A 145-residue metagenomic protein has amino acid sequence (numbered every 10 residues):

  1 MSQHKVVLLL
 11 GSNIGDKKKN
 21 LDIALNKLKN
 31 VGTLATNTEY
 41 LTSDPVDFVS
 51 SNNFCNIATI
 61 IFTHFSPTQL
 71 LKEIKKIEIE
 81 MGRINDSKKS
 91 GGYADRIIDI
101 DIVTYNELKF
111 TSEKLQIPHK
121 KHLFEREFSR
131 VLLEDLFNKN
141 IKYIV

Functional and structural regions predicted by a protein language model:
M1-V31, T36-P45: N-terminal beta1-alpha1 ligand-phosphate binding loop
K5-V7, F54-A58: Short, solvent-exposed beta-strand edge segments and adjacent coil->beta transition regions
G11, A58, V103: Anionic group-transfer/hydrolysis microenvironments
G15, T38, P45-F54, F65-V145: Flexible, gly/pro- and Lys/Arg-enriched active-site loops
I61: "…together with the soluble PPM/PP2C metallo-phosphatase catalytic core" -> "…together with the soluble PPM/PP2C
